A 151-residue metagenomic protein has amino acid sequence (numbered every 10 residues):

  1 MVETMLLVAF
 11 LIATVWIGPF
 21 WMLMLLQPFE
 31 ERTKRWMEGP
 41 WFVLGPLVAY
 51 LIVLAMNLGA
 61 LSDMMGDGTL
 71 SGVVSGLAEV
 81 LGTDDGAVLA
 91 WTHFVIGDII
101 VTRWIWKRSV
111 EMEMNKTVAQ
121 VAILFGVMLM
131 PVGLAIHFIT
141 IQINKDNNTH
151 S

Functional and structural regions predicted by a protein language model:
E3-M5, V74-L89: Short aromatic-rich membrane-water interface segments that cap or initiate transmembrane helices in multi-pass membrane
A9-A13, L89-I96, L124: Hydrophobic alpha-helical transmembrane segments of multi-pass membrane proteins
I12-R32: N-terminal signal-anchor/start-transfer transmembrane helix
P19, I99-W106: Alpha-helical transmembrane segments of polytopic integral membrane proteins, especially the permease/helical cores
E31-I52: Loop-to-helix transition at the N-terminal end of transmembrane alpha-helices
L47-D67: Transmembrane alpha-helix/helix-exit interface in multi-pass inner-membrane proteins
Q120-I143: Hydrophobic, aromatic-rich membrane-embedded alpha-helical segments
